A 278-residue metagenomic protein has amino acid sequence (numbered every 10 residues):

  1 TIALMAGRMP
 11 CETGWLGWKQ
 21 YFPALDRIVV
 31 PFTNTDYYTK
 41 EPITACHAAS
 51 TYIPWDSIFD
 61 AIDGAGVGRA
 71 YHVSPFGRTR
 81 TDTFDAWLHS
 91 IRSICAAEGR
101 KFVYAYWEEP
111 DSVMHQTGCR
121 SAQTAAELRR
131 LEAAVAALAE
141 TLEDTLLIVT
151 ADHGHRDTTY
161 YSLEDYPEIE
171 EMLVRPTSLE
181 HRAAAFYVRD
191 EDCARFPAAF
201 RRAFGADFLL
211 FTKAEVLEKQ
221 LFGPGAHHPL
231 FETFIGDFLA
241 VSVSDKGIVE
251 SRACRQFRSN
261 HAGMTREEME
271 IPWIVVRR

Functional and structural regions predicted by a protein language model:
T1-A49, K213-A226: Active-site nucleophile/metal-coordination loop of metallo-enzymes that catalyze phosphate/sulfate and related
F22-A65, R69-D82: Nucleic-acid enzyme cleavage-core boundary/entry regions
T83-I94, Q220-F222: A Trp-anchored, charged/polar loop motif used as the substrate-binding/catalytic surface of acyl/ester-handling
H89-S112: Active-site regions of oxyanion-processing enzymes, predominantly non-cytosolic
F102-Y106, I148, L239: Structural motif
P110-L147: A long, amphipathic alpha-helix that forms part of the scaffold/cap immediately adjacent to metal-dependent active
A137-Y187: Long, well-ordered mid-to-C-terminal structural blocks that present hydrophobic/aromatic surfaces
R175-T177, H181-R278: Active-site neighborhoods of enzymes that stabilize oxyanions during catalysis
